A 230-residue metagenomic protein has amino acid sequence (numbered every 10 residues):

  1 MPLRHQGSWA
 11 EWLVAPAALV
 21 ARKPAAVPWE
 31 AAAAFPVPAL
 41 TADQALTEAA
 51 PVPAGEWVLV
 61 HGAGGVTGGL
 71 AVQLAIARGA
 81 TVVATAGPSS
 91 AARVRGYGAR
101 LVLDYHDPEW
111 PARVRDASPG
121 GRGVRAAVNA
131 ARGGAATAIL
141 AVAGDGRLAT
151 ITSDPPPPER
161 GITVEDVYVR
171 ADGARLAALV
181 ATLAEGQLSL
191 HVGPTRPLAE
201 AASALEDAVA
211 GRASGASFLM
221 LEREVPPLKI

Functional and structural regions predicted by a protein language model:
M1-I230: Terminal helix/beta-alpha structural elements that buttress the NAD(P)+-binding lobe
